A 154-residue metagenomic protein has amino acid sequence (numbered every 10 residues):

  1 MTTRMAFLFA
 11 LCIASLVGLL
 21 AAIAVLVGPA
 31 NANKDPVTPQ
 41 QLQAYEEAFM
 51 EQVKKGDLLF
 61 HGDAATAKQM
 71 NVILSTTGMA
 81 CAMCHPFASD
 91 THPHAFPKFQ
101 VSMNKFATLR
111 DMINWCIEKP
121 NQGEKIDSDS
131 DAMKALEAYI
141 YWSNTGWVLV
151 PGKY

Functional and structural regions predicted by a protein language model:
M1-I13: N-terminal Sec-pathway targeting helices
V17-Q43, H94-A95: Small beta-barrel nucleic-acid-binding modules, principally OB-folds
N31-I73, N121-Q122, Y154: Electrostatic cytochrome c docking/interface patches
K55, D111-M112, Q122-Y154: C-terminal capping alpha-helices of c-type cytochrome domains
G56, T76-A88, L136, I140: The canonical Cys-X-X-Cys-His
L58-A65, P86-S89, N114, E118-N121 (+1 more regions): Sec-exported extracytoplasmic/periplasmic mature domains
S75-T76, P97-N104: Short cysteine/histidine-rich metal-coordination sites, predominantly Zn2+-binding motifs
V101-N114: Short microdomains enriched in Cys/His and/or Lys/Arg
